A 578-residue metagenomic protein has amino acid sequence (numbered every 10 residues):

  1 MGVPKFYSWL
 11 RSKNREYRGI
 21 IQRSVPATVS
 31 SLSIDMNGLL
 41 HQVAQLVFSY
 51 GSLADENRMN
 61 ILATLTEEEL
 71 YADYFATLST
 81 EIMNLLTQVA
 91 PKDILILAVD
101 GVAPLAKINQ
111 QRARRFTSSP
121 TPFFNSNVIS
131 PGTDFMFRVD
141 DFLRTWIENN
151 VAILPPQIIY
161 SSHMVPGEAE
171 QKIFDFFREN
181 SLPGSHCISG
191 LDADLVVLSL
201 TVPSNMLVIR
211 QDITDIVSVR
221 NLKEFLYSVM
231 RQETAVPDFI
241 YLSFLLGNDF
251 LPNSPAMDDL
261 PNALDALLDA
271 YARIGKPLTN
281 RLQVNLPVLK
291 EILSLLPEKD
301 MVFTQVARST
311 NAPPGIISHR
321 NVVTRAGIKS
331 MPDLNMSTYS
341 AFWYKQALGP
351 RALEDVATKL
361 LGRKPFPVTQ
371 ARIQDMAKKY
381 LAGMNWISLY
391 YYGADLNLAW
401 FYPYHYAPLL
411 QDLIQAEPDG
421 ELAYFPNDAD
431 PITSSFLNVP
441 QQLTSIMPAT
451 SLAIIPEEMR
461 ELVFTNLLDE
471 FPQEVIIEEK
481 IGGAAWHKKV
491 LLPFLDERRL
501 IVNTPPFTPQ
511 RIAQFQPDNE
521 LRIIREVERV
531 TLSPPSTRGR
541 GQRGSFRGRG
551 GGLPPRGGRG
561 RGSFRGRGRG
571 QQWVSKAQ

Functional and structural regions predicted by a protein language model:
M1-G544: Noncatalytic, typically N-terminal accessory segments of nucleic acid-processing enzymes and closely related
L532-Q578: Intrinsically disordered, low-complexity arginine-rich tails of RNA-binding/processing proteins
